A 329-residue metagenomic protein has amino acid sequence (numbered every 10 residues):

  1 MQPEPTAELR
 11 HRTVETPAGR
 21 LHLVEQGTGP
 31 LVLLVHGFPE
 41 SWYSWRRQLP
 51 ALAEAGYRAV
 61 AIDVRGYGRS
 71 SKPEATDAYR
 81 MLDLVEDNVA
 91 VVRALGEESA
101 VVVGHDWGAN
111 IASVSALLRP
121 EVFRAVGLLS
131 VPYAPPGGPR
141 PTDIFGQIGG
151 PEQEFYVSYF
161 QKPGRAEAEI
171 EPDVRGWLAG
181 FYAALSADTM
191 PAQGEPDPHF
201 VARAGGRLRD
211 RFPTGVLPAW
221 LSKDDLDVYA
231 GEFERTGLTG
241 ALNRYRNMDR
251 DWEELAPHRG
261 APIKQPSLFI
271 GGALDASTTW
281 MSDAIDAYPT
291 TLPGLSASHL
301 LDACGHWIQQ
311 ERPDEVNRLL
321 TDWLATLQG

Functional and structural regions predicted by a protein language model:
M1-R12, Q328-G329: Basic/polar N-terminal segments that are highly enriched at the extreme N-terminus, encompassing both cleavable
E4-L9, L21, R69-V103, W107-S296 (+1 more regions): Flexible "cap/lid" subdomain of the alpha/beta-hydrolase fold that forms the substrate-access gate
T16-E25: A short loop-to-beta-strand scaffold at the N-terminal edge of the catalytic core in hydrolase folds
V24-S71: Conserved HGGG/HGGXW glycine-rich cap/lid loop of the alpha/beta-hydrolase fold
G27, L95-E98, L327: Glycine-rich phosphate-binding loop signature in dinucleotide/nucleotide-binding domains
P39, V64-G68, Y133, D275 (+1 more regions): Alpha/beta-hydrolase active-site loop signature
R46, S113-L117, N317: Short, hydrophobic alpha-helix immediately C-terminal to the catalytic nucleophile
L295-G329: Catalytic active-site module of serine/aspartate enzymes centered on a nucleophile-bearing elbow/loop
